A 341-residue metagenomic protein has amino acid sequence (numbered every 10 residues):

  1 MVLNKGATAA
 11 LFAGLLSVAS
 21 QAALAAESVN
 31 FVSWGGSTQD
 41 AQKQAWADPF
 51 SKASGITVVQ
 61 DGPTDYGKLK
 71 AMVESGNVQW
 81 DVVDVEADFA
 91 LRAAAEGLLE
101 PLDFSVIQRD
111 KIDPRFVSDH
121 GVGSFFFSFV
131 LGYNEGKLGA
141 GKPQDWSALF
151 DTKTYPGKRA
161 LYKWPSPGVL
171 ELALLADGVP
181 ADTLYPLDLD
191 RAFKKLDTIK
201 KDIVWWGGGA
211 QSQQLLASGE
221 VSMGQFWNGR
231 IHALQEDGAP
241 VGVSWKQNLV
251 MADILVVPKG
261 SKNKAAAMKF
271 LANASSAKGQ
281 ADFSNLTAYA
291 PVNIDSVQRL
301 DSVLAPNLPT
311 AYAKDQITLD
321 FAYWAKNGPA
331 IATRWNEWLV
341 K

Functional and structural regions predicted by a protein language model:
V18-A25: Sec/Tat signal peptide C-region and signal peptidase I cleavage site
A26-A93: Early extracytoplasmic/lumenal segment of secretory-pathway proteins
G36-A41, Q79-W80, D84-A217: Extracytoplasmic ligand-binding site segments that recognize negatively charged/polar headgroups
D88-A94, A217, S222-P240: A ligand-binding cleft/hinge motif common to bilobed small-molecule-binding domains
R109, F127-F129, L189-T198, Q235-S261 (+1 more regions): Periplasmic-binding protein-like
V130-K137, L174-G178, A252-K264, D282-N285: A bilobed periplasmic-binding-protein/Venus flytrap-type ligand-binding module shared by bacterial periplasmic
P258-T318: Mature extracytoplasmic/periplasmic domains
A313-K341: Conserved C-terminal helix/tail region of periplasmic/extracytoplasmic solute-binding proteins
